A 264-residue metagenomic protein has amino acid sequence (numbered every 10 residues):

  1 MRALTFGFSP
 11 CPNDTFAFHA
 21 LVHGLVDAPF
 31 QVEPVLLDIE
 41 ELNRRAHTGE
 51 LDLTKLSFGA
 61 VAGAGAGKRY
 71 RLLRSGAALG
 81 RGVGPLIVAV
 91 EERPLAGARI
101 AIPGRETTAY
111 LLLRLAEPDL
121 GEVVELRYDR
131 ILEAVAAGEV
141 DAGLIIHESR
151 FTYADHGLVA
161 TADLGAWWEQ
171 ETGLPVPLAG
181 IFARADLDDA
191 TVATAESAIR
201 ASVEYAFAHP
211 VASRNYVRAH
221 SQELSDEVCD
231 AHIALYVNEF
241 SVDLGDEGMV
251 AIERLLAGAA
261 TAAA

Functional and structural regions predicted by a protein language model:
R2-H23, V83-D141, E148, V250-R254: Bilobed "Venus flytrap"/periplasmic-binding protein-like clamshell domains and structurally analogous long
L4-T5, R69-A77, R99-I100: A structural signal for short loop-to-beta-strand junctions that line the ligand-binding cleft of periplasmic/secreted
C11, A46, L113, A195 (+1 more regions): A residue-level signal for conserved active-site and pocket-lining positions in enzyme catalytic cores
D27-E41: A short beta-strand-loop structural module common to alpha/beta enzyme folds
D38-E40, G49-A62, K68, R127 (+1 more regions): Beta->alpha turn/N-cap motifs
L72-R93, E169-D186: Hydrophobic/proline-rich hinge and linker segments of small-molecule sensing/allosteric domains, predominantly
Y128-R218: Pocket-lining segment of extracytoplasmic ligand-binding domains
D188-G258: Secondary-structure end/capping motifs
